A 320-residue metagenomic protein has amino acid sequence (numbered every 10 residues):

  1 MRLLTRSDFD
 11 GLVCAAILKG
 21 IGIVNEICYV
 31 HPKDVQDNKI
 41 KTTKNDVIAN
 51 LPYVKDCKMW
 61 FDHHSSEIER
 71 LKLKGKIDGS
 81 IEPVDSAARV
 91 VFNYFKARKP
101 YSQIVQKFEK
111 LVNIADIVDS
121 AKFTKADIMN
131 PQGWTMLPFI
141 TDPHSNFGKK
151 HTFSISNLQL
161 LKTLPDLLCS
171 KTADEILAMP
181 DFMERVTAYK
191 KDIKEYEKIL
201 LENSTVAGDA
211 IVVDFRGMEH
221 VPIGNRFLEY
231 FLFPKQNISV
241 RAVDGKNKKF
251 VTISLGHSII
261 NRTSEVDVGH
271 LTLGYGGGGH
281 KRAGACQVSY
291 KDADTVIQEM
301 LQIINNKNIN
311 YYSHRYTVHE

Functional and structural regions predicted by a protein language model:
M1-N146, T187, E195, T205-I211 (+4 more regions): Replace "Mg2+/Mn2+-dependent" with "divalent metal-dependent
P143-M183: Long, charge-rich alpha-helical interaction segments
F182-K190: Short, surface-exposed loop/turn motifs that are enriched in glycine and acidic residues and include a nearby proline
L200: Active-site loops and adjacent core secondary-structure elements that bind or stabilize anionic groups
